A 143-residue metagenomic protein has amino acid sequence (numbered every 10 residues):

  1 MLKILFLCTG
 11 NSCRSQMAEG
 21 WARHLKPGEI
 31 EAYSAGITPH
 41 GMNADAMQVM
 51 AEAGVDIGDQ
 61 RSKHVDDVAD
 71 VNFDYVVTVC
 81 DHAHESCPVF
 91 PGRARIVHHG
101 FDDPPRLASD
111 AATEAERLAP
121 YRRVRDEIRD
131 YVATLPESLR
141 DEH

Functional and structural regions predicted by a protein language model:
M1-D67: Conserved active-site segments centered on acidic
N11, M50, V76-V77, I128: Conserved small-residue
S12, D81-H84: Short glycine-rich anion-binding loops that position phosphate/pyrophosphate groups of nucleotides and phosphorylated
G36, C80, G100-D102: Residues at the C-termini of beta-strands that transition into short coil/loop
D70-N72: Alpha-helix C-terminal capping/helix-to-coil transition sites in glycosyltransferase folds
D74-Y75, D81: PIN-domain endoribonuclease scaffold, especially VapC-family toxins
H84-H143: Phosphate-binding/catalytic loops
